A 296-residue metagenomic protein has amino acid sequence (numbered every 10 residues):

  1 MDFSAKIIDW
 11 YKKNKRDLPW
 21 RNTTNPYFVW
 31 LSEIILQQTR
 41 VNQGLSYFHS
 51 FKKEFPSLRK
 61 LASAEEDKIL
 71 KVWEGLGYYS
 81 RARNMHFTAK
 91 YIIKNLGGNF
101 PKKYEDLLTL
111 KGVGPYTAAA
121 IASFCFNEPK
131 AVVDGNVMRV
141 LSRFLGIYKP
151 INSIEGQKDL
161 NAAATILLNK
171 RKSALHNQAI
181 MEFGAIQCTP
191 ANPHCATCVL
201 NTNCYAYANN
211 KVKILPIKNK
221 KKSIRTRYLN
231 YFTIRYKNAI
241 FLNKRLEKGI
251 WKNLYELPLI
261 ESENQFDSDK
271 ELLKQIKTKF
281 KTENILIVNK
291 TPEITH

Functional and structural regions predicted by a protein language model:
M1-D17, N22, A185-H296: Intrinsically disordered, low-complexity, charged terminal extensions of DNA damage-control enzymes
F3-H194, L200-N209, K213, F280-K281: Catalytic cores of DNA base-excision repair glycosylases
